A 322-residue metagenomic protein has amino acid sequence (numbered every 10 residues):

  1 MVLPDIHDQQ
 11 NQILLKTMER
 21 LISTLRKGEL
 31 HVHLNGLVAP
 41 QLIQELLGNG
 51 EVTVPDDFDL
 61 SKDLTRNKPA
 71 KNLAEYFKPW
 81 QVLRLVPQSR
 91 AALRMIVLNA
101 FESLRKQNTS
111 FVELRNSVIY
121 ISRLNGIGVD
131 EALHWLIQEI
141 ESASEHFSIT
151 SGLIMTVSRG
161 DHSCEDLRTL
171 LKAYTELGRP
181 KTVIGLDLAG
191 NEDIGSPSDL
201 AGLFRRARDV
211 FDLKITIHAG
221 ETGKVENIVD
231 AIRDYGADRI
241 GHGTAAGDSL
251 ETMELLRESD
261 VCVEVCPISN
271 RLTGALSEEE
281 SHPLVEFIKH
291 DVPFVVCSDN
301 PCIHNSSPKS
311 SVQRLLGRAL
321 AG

Functional and structural regions predicted by a protein language model:
V2-L213, E221-D230, D234-R239, A245-C262 (+1 more regions): Metal-cofactor-binding active-site regions of metalloenzymes
